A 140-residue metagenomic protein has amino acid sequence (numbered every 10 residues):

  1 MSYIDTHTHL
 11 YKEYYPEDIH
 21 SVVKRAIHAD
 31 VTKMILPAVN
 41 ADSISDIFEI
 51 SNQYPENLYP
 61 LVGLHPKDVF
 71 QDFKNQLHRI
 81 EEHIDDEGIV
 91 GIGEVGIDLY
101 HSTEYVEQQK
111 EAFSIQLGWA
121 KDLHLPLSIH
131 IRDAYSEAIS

Functional and structural regions predicted by a protein language model:
M1-S140: Mid-domain alpha/beta scaffold segments of enzyme catalytic cores
